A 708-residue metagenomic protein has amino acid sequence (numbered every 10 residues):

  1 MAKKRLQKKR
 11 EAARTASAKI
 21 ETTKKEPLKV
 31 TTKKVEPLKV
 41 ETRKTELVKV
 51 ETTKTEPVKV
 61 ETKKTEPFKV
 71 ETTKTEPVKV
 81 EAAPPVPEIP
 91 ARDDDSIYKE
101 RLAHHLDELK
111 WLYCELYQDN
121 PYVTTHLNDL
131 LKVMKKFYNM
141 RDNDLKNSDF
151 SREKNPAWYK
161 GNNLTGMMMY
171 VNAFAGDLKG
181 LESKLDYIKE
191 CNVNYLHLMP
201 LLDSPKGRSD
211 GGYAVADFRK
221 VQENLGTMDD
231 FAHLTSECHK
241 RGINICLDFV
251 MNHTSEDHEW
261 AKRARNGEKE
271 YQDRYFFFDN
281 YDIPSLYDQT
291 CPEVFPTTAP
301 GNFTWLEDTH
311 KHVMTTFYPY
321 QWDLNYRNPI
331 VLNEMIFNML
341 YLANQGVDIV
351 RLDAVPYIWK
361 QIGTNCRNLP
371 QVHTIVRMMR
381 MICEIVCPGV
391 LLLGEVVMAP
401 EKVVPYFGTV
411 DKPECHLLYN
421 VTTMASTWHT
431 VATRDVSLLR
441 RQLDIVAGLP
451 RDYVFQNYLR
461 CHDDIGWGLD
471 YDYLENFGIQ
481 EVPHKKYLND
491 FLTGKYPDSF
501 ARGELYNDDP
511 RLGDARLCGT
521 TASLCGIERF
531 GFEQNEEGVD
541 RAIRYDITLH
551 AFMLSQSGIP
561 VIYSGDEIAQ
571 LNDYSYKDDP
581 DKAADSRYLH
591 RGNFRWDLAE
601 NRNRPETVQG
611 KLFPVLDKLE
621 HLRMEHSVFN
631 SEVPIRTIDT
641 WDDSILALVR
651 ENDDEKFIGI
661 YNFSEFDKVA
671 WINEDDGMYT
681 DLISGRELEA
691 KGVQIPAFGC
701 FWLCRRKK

Functional and structural regions predicted by a protein language model:
A2-R10, K79-K708: Active-site and adjacent substrate-binding regions of carbohydrate-active enzymes
R14-A82: Long, intrinsically disordered low-complexity tandem-repeat segments
